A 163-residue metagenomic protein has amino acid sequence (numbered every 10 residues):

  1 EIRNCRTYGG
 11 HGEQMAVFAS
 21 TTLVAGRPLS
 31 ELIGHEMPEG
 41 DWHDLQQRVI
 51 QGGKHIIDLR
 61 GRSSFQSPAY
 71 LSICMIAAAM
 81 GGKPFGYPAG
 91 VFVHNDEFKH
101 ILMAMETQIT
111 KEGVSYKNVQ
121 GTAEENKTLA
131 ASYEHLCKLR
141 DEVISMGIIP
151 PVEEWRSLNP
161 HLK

Functional and structural regions predicted by a protein language model:
E1-K163: Long, compositionally biased stretches enriched for glycine and/or charged residues
